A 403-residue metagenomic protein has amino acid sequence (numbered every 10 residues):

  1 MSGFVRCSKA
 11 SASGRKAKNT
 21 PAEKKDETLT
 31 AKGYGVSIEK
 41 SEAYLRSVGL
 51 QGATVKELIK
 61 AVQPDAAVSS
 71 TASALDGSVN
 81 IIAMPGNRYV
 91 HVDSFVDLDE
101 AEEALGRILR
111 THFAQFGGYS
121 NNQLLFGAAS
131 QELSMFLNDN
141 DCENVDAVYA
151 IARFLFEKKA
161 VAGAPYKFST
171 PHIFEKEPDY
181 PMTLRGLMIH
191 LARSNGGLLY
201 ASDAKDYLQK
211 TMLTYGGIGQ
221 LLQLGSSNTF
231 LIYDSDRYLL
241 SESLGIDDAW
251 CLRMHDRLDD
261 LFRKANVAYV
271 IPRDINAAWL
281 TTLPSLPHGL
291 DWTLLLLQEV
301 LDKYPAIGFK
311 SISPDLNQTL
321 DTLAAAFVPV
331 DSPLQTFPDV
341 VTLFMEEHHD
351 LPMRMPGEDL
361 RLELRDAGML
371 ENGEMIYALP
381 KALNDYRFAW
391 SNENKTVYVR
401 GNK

Functional and structural regions predicted by a protein language model:
M1-K403: C-terminal non-catalytic scaffold/interaction domains in large multidomain proteins
